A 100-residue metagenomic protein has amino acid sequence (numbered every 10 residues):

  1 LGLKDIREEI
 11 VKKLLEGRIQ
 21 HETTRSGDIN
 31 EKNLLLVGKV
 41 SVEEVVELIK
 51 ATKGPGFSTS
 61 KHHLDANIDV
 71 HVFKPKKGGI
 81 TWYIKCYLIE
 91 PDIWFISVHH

Functional and structural regions predicted by a protein language model:
L1-N67: Compact soluble domain cores
H63-H100: Short, compact, well-ordered microdomains
